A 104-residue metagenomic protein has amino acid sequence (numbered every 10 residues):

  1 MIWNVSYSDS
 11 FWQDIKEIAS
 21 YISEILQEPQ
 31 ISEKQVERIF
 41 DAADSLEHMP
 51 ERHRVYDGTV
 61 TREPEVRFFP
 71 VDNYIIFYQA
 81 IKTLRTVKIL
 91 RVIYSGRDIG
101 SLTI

Functional and structural regions predicted by a protein language model:
M1-F40: Arg/Lys-rich, positively charged N-terminal/basic patches that mediate binding to nucleic acids
S10, R38-L46, F69-F77: A short, hydrophobic secondary-structure junction motif
S20, Q27, D44, H48-R52 (+1 more regions): Generic structural signal for secondary-structure transition and capping sites
I22, P29-E33, P50-D57, G100: Secondary-structure transition/capping residues
M49-T83: Basic/aromatic recognition patch in beta-strand/loop cores that engages polyanionic ligands
V71-I104: Enriched for short, Lys/Arg-rich terminal
